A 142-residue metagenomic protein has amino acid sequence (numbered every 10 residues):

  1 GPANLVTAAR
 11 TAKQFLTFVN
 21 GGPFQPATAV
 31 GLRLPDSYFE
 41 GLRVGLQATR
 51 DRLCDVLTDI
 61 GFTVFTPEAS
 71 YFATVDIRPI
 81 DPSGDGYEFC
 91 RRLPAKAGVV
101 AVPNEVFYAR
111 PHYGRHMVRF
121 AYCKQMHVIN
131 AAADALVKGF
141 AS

Functional and structural regions predicted by a protein language model:
G1-S142: PLP-dependent class I/II
